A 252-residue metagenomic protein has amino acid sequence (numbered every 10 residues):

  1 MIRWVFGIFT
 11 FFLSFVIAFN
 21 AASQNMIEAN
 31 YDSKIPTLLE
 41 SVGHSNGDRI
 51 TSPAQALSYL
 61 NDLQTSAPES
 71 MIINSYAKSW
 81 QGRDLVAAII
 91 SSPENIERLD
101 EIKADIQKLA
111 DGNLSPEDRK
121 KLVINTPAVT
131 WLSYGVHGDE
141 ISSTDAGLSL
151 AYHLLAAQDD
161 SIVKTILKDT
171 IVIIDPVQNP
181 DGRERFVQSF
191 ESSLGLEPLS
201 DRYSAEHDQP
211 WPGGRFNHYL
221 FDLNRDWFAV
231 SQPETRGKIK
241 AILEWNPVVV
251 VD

Functional and structural regions predicted by a protein language model:
M1-W4: Positively charged n-region of N-terminal signal peptides that target proteins for export
G7-A18: Bacterial N-terminal signal peptides
F19-D252: M14 metallocarboxypeptidase catalytic domain recognition
